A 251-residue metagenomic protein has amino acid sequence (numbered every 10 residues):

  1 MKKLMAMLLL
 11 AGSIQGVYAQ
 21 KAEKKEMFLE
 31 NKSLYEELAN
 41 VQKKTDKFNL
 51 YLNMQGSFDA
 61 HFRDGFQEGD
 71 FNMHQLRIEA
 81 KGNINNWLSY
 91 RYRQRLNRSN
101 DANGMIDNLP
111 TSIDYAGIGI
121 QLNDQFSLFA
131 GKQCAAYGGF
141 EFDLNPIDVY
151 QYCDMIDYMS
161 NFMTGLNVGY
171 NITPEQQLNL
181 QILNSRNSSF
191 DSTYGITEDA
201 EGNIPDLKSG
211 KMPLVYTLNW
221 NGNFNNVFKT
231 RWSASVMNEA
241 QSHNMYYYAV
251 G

Functional and structural regions predicted by a protein language model:
L4-M5, Y18-Q55: N-terminal periplasmic/intermembrane-space "pro-region" immediately following the signal or transit peptide
L4-S13: Sec-dependent N-terminal signal peptides
E23, G65-N72, M105-I113, M155-S160 (+4 more regions): Replace "Gram-negative outer membrane beta-barrel proteins" with "bacterial and organellar outer membrane beta-barrel
A39-A60, F66-S188, G222-F224: Outer membrane beta-barrel
A60-R63, D148-Y152, D199-I204, W232-S235: Extracytoplasmic loops and strand-loop junctions of Gram-negative outer membrane beta-barrel proteins
F142, N179-Q181, S189-G195, R231-S233 (+1 more regions): A short secondary-structure junction signal
I172, Q176, I182-G202, K208 (+2 more regions): Long hydrophobic alpha-helical segments that form multi-pass transmembrane helix bundles in integral membrane proteins
P213, L218-G251: Detector for outer-membrane/organellar transmembrane beta-barrel domains, recognizing the amphipathic beta-strand
